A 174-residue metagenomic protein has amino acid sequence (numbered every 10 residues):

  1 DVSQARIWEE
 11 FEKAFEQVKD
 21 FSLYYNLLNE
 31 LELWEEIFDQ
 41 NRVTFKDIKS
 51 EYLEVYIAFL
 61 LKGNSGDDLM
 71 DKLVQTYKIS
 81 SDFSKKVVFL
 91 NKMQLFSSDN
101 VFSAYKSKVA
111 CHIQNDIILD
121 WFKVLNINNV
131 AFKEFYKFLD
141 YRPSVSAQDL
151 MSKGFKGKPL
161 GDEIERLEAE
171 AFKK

Functional and structural regions predicted by a protein language model:
D1-S3: A short, charged helix-loop
R6: Divalent-cation-assisted or electrostatically stabilized phosphate/pyrophosphate-binding catalytic cores
K13: Active-site-adjacent helix/loop patches that line small-molecule binding or acyl-intermediate pockets
D20-K174: C-terminal subdomains that position terminal phosphate/3'-OH groups for nucleotidyl transfer/ligation, primarily on
